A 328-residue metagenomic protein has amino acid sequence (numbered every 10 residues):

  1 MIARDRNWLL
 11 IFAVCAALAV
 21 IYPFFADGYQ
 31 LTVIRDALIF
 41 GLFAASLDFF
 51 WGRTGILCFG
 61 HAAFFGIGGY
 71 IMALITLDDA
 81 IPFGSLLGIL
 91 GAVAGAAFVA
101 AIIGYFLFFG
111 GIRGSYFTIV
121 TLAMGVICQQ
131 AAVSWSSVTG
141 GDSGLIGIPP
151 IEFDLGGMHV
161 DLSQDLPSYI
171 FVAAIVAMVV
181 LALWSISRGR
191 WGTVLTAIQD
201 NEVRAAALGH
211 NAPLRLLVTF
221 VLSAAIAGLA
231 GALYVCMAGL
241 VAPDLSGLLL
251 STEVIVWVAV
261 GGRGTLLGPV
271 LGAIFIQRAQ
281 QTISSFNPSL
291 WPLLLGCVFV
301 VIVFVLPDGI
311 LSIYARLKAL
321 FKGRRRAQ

Functional and structural regions predicted by a protein language model:
M1-Q328: Transmembrane alpha-helices and adjacent helix-loop boundaries
